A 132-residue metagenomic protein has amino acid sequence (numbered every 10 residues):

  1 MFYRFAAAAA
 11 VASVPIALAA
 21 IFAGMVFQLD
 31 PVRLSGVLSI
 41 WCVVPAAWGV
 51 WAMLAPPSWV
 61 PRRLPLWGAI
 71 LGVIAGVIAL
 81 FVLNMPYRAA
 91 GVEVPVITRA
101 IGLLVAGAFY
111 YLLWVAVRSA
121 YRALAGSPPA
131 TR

Functional and structural regions predicted by a protein language model:
M1-A47: N-terminal signal-anchor transmembrane alpha-helix
M1-A6, L29-L38, P61-A69, V92 (+2 more regions): Hydrophobic, aromatic-rich alpha-helical transmembrane segments and their membrane-interface anchor motifs
A9, A20-A23, V43-A47, L71 (+3 more regions): Alpha-helical hydrophobic membrane-insertion segments
P15, A19, A47-W51, Y110-R118: Alpha-helical transmembrane segments of polytopic integral membrane proteins, especially the permease/helical cores
A23-Q28, W51, A55, L83-R88 (+3 more regions): Membrane-water interface at transmembrane helix exits
W48-F81: Loop-to-transmembrane helix junctions at the membrane interface
G68-P95, A108-Y111: C-terminal halves and exits of single transmembrane alpha-helices
G91-R132: Alpha-helical membrane-associated segments of multi-pass integral membrane proteins
